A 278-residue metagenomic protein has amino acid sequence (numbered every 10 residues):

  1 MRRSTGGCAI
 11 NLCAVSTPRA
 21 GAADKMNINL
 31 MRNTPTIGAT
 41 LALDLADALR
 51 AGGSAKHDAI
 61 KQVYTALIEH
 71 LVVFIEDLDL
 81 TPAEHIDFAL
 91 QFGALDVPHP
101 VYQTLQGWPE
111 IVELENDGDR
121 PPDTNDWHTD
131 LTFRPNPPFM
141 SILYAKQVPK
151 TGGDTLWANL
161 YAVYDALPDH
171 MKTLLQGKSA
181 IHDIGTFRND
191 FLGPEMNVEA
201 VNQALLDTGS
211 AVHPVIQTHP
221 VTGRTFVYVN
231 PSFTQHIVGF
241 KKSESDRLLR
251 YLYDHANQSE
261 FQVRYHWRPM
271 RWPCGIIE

Functional and structural regions predicted by a protein language model:
M1-R2, M26: Accessible peptide chain termini
R2-R3, R19: Basic polycationic patches enriched in arginine
G6-G7, G21: Residue-identity detector for glycine
C13-W272, I277-E278: Non-heme Fe(II) oxygenase catalytic core, chiefly the N-lobe of the double-stranded beta-helix
